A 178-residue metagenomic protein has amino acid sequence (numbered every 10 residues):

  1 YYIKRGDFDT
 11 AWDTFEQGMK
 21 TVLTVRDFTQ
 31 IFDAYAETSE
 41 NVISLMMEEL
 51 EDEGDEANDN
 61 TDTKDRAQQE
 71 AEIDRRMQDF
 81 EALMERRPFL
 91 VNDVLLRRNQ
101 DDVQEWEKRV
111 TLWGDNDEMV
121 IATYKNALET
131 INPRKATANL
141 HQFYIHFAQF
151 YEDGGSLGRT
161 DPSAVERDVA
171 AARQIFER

Functional and structural regions predicted by a protein language model:
Y1-R178: Polyampholytic low-complexity alpha-helical segments
